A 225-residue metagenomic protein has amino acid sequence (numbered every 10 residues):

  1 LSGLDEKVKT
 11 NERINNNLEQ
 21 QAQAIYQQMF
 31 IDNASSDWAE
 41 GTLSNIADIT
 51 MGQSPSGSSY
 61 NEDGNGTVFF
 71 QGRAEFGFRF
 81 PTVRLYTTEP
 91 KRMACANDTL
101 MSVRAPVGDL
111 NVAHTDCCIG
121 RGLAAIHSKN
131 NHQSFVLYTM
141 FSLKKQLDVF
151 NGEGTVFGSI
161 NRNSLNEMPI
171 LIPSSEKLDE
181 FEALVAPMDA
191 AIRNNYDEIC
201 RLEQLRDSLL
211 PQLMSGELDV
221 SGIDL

Functional and structural regions predicted by a protein language model:
S2-S54, E75, L171, S175-S221: Non-catalytic DNA-recognition/assembly elements of restriction-modification systems
G41-Y60, N65-A96, H114, I119-G120: Sequence-specific dsDNA recognition surfaces
G57-S59, N151, D197: A short, aromatic/hydrophobic, helix- or strand-capping loop or linear motif that either lines the entrance/gate
Q71, T87-K145, N151-L165: A short beta-sheet element
F76-G77, L147-F150, G216: A short secondary-structure junction motif
D224-L225: Amphipathic heptad-repeat alpha-helical coiled-coil/stalk segments that mediate oligomerization, filament/stalk
